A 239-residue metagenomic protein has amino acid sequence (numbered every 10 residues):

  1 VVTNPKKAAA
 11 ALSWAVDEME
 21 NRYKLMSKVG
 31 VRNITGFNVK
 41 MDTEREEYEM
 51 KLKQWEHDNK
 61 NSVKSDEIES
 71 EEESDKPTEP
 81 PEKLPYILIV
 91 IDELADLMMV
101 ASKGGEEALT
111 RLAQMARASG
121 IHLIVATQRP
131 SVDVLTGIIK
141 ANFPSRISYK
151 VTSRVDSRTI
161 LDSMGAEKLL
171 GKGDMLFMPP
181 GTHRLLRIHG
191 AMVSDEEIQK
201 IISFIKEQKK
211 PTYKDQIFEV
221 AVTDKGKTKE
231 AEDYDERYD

Functional and structural regions predicted by a protein language model:
V2-V16: Conserved nucleotide-sensing/catalytic segment adjacent to the nucleotide-binding pocket in NTP-handling enzymes
S13, D17-D239: P-loop NTPase motor-domain active sites and their immediate coupling elements
